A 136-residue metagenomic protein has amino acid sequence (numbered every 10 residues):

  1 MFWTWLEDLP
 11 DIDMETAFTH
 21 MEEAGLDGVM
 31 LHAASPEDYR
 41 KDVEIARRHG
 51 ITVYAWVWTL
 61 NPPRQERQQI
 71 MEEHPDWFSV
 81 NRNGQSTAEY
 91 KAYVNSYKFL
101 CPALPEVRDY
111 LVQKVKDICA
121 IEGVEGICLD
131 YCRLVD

Functional and structural regions predicted by a protein language model:
M1-T4, V29-L31, V53-V57, I127-D130: Hydrophobic faces of well-ordered beta-strands that scaffold small-molecule active sites in alpha/beta enzyme cores
W5-L9, A34, W58-P62, Y131-L134: Active-site beta-loop-alpha junctions enriched in small/polar residues
D8-D38, I121-V124: Catalytic domains of carbohydrate-active enzymes, especially glycoside hydrolases
M14, Y39, V107-L111: Aromatic/hydrophobic pocket-lining residues that form the small-molecule binding cavity in soluble enzyme cores
M21, V53, L111, I118 (+1 more regions): Conserved, mostly hydrophobic/aromatic
E22, R40-G50: Surface-exposed amphipathic alpha-helices with a cationic face
E37-V43, P63-R67, D136: Extracytoplasmic/secreted cell-surface and envelope-processing proteins
A55-I121: Active-site-adjacent "subsite" loops/lids of carbohydrate-active enzymes
